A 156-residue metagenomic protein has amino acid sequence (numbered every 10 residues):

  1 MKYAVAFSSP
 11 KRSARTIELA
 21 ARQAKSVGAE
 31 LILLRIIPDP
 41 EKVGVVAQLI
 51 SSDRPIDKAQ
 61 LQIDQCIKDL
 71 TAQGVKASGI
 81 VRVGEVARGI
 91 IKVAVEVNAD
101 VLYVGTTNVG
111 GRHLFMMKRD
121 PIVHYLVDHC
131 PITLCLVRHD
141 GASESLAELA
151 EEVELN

Functional and structural regions predicted by a protein language model:
M1-A14, H124, D128-N156: Intrinsically disordered or low-complexity boundary/linker segments at protein termini and domain junctions
M1-V46, V153-N156: Small/aliphatic-rich secondary-structure junction motif
T16, V43-V46, I91-K92, L114-F115 (+1 more regions): Short, well-ordered secondary-structure micro-motifs
I32-L34, S78-R82, C135-V137: General small-molecule cofactor/ligand-binding pocket signal
I50-L61, R112: A short acidic, glycine-rich active-site loop that binds or catalyzes chemistry on phosphate/adenosine moieties
T71-L102, T107, G141-E148, V153-N156: Structural beta-alpha unit
V104-D128, E144: Glycine-rich, Arg-bearing micro-motifs that act as flexible, cationic patches
